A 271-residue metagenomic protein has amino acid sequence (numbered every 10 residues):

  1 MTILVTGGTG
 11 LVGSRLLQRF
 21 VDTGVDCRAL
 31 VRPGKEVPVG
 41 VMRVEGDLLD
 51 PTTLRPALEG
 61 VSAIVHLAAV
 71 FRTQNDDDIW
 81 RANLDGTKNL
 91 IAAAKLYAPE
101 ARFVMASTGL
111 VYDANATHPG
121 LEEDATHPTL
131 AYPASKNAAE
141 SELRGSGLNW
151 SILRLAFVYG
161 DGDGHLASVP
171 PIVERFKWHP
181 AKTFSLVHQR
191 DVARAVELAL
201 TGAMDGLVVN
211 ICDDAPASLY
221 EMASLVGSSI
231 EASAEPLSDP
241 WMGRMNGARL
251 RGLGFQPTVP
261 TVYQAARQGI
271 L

Functional and structural regions predicted by a protein language model:
I3-T23: N-terminal Rossmann NAD(P)H-binding glycine-rich loop of SDR-like oxidoreductase domains
K35, E45-D85, V111: NAD(P)H-binding glycine-rich loop region in Rossmannoid oxidoreductase-like domains and their noncatalytic homologs
L49, D78-N89, L130, A134-N137 (+1 more regions): Glycine-rich NAD(P)-binding loop of the Rossmann-fold in SDR/ketoreductase-type enzymes
K88-A131: Conserved Rossmann-fold NAD(P)-dependent oxidoreductase catalytic core, especially the SDR/UDP-sugar
H127-S151: Active-site Tyr-X1-5-Lys
R144-Q189: NAD(P)-dependent short-chain dehydrogenase/reductase
A195-M242, N246-G247: Mid/C-terminal beta-alpha module of Rossmann-like enzyme folds, strongest in SDR-family dehydrogenases/epimerases
A232-L271: C-terminal amphipathic/interface module of NAD(P)-dependent oxidoreductases and related NAD-binding regulators
